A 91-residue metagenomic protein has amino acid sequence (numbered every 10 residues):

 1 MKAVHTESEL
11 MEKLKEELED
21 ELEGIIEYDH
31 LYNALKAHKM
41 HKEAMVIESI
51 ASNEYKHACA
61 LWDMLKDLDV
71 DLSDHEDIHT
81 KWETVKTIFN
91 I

Functional and structural regions predicted by a protein language model:
M1-I91: Non-heme di-metal
